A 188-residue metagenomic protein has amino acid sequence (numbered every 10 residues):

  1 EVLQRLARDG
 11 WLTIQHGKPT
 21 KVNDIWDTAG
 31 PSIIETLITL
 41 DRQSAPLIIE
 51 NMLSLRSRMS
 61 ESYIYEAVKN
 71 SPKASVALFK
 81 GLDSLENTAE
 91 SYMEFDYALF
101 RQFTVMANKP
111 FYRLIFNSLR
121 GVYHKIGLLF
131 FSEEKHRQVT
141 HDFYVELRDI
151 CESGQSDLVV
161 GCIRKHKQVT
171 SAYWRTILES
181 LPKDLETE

Functional and structural regions predicted by a protein language model:
E1-L55: Short linear motifs at protein or domain termini
T28-Q43, A74-S75, F95-R101, R175: Short, charge-rich amphipathic segments
M52-L129, V139-R148, L158-Y173, S180: Conserved amphipathic alpha-helical segments that form helical-bundle/coiled-coil interaction surfaces
H136: Conserved nucleotidyltransferase catalytic core and NTase-mimicking acidic/glycine-rich helix/loop elements in nucleic
K183-E188: Long, positively charged, glycine-interspersed low-complexity recognition regions
